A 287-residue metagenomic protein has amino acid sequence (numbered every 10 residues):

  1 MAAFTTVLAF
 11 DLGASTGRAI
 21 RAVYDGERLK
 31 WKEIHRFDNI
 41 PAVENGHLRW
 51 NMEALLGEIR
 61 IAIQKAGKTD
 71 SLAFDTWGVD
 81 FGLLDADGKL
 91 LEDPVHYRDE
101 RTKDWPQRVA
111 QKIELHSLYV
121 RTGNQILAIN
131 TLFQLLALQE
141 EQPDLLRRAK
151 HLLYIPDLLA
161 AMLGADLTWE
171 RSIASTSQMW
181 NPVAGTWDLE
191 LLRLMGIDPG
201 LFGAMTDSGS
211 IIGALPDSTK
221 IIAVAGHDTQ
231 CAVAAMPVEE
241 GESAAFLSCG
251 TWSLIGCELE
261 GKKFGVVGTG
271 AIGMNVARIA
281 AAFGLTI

Functional and structural regions predicted by a protein language model:
M1-E92, V120, P216-V224: N-terminal glycine/serine-rich phosphate-binding loop of ATP-dependent small-molecule kinases, especially carbohydrate
T6-F10, A245-L247, G265: Conserved beta-strand elements of the Class I
L12-A14, L118-T229: Gly/Ser/Thr-rich active-site cleft segment
G17, T76, L132, Q230-V233 (+1 more regions): Short glycine/serine/threonine-rich phosphate/pyrophosphate-binding segments that cradle anionic phosphate groups
I63, Q139, A277-A281: Surface-exposed amphipathic alpha-helices with a cationic face
F81-V109, A149, L153-W187, K220-E258 (+1 more regions): Glycine-rich phosphate-binding loop of actin/hexokinase-like ATP-binding domains
L259-I287: Rossmann-like dinucleotide/phosphate-binding beta-alpha-beta segment
